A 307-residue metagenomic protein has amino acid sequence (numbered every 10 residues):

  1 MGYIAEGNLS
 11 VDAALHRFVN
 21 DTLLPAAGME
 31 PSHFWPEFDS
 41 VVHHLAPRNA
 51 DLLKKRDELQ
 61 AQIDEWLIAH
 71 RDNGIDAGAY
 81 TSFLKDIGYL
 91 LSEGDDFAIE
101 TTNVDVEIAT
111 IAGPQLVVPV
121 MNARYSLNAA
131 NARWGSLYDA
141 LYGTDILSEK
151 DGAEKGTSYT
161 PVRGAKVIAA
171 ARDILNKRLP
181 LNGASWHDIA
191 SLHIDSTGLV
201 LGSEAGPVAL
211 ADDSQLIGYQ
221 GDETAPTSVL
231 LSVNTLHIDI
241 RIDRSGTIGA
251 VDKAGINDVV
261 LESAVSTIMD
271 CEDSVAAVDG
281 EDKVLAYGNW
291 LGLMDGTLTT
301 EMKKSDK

Functional and structural regions predicted by a protein language model:
M1-G74, G78-L91, I99: N-terminal-proximal low-complexity accessory segments that begin disordered and transition into the first
G2-I4, T81-S82, D86-K307: Catalytic alpha/beta active-site cores
